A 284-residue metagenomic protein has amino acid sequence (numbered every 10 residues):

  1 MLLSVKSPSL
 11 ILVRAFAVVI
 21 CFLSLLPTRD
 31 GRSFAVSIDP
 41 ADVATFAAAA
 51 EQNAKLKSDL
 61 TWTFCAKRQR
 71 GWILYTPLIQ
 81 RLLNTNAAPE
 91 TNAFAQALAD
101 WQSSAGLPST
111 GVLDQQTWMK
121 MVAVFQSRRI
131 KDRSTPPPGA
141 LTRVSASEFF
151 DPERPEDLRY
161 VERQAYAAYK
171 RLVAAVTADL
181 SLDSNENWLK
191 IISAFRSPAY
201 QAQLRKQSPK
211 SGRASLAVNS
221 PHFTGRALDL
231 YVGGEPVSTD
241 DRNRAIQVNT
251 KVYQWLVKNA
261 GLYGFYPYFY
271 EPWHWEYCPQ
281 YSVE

Functional and structural regions predicted by a protein language model:
L2-D183, G261: Cell-envelope/ECM-targeting effectors and their regulatory/trafficking segments
E90-S103, A199, F269-V283: Acidic helix/loop microenvironments that form the catalytic cleft of cell-wall polysaccharide enzymes
P108-L113, T177-A194, S215-N219, G264-P272: Surface-exposed patches in mature extracellular/periplasmic domains of secreted proteins
T110, D132-R133, Q203-Q207, R242-N243: Short, solvent-exposed loop/turn and secondary-structure capping segments
L113, T117, F125, S193-F195 (+3 more regions): A mature extracytoplasmic/lumenal domain signature
R171-V176, I192, Y200, P221: Membrane-proximal structural modules of membrane-associated proteins and complexes
P198-R213: Charged, often glycine-rich, active-site loop that binds/positions anionic groups
S211-E284: Catalytic cores and adjacent binding grooves of peptidoglycan-active enzymes
